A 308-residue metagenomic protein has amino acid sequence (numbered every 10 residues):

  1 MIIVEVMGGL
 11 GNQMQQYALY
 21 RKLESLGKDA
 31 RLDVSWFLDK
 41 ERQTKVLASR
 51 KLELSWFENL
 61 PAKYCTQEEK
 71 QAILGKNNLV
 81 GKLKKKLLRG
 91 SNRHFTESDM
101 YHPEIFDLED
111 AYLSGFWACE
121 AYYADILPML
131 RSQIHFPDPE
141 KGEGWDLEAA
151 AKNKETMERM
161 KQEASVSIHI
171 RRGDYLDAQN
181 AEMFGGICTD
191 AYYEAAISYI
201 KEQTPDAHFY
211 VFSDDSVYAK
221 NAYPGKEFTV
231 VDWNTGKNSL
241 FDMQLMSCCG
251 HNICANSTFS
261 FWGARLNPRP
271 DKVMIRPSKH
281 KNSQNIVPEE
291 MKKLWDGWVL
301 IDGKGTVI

Functional and structural regions predicted by a protein language model:
M1-T44: N-terminal pre-catalytic "stem/leader" segment of glycosyltransferase-like enzymes
I3, D29-V34, S167-H169, Y210-F212 (+2 more regions): A structural signal for short, well-ordered beta-strand segments and their strand-loop junctions that often border
E5-Q13, G185-T189, N238, N256: Aromatic-acidic/polar surface patches that form glycan- and anion
L10, E194-Q284, E290: Donor-binding and catalytic core of enzymes assembling or modifying cell-surface/extracellular glycoconjugates
R42-F57, A219-K226, V287-M291: Short, aromatic/basic amphipathic alpha-helical patches
T44-T204, D302-G303, I308: Secretory-pathway luminal glycosyltransferase catalytic domains
N282-I308: Leloir-type glycosyltransferase catalytic cores
